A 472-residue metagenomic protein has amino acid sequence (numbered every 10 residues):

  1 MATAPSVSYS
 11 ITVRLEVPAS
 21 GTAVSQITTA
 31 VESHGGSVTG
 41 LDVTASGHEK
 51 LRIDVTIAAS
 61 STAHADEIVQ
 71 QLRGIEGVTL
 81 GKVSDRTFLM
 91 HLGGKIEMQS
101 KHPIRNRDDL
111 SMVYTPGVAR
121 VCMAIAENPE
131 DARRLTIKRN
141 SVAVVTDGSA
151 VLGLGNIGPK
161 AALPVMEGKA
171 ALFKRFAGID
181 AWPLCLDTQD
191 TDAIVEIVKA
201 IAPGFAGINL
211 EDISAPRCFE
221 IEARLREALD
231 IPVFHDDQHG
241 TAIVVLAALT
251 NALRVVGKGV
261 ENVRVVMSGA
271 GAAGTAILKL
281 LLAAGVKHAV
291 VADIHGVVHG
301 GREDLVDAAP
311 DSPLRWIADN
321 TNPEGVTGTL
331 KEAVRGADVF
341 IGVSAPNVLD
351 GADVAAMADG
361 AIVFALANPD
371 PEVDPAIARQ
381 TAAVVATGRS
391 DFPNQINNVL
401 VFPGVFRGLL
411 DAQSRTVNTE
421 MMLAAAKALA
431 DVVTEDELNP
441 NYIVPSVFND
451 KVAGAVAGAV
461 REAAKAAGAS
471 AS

Functional and structural regions predicted by a protein language model:
M1-L92: A conserved regulatory-domain signal marking ACT and ACT-like small-molecule sensing domains and adjacent regulatory
T39-T44, G81-V83, L184, E211 (+4 more regions): Flexible, glycine/charged-enriched surface loops at secondary-structure junctions
L80-V263: Glycine/serine-rich phosphate-binding loop and adjoining beta1-alpha1 elements at the start of nucleotide-handling
L80-V83, P183, N209-D212, V233-D236 (+6 more regions): General beta-strand structural signal in soluble alpha/beta enzymes
L152, P159-A177, L229, H235 (+3 more regions): Glycine-rich phosphate/diphosphate-binding loop of Rossmann-like nucleotide-binding domains
P232, D236-D237, V256, A365-S472: Adenosine-phosphate binding glycine-rich loop
L314-V384, R389-D391: Rossmann-like adenosine-cofactor binding region
